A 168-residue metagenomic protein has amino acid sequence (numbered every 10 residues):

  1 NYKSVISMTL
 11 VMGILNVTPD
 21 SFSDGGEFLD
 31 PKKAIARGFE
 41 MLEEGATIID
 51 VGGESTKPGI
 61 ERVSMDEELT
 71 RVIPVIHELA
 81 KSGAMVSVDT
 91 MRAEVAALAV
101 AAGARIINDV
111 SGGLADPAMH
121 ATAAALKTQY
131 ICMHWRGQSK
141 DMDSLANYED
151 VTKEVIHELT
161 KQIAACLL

Functional and structural regions predicted by a protein language model:
N1-F22: N-terminal amphipathic alpha-helix/helix-capping segment at the start of soluble metabolic enzymes
M8-L10, A80-D89, R105-I106: Short beta-strand/loop segments at the ligand-binding rim of alpha/beta enzyme cores
M12-N16, G52, S87-D89, N108-V110 (+1 more regions): A cross-family glycoside hydrolase active-site/sugar-binding cleft signature
V17-S23, S55-G59, A102, G113-L168: Conserved anion-binding
F22-S23, T47-I73: Glycine-rich, proline-tolerant flexible connector loops at the mouths of alpha/beta enzymes
S23-E40, E67-T70, S111-P117, K153-T160: Glycine-rich anion/phosphate-binding loops
D30-V51, M85, E94-I106, V110 (+2 more regions): Alpha/beta enzyme core
E61-V88, E94, A125-W135: Alpha-helix-loop-beta-strand connector modules within alpha/beta enzyme cores
